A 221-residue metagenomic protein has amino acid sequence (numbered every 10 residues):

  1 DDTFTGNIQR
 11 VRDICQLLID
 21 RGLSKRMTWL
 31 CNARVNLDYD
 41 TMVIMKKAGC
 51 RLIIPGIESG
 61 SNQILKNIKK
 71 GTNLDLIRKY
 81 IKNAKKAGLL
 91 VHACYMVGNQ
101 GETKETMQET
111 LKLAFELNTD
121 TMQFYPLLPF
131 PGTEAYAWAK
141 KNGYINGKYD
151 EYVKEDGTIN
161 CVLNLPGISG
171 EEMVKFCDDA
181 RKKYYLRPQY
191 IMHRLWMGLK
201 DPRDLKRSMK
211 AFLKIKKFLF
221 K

Functional and structural regions predicted by a protein language model:
D1-H92, V97-N99, T121: Conserved SAM/AdoMet-binding glycine-rich loop
R10, N73-L76, T103-T106, S169-E172: An acidic site on a long C-lobe helix of protein kinase domains
V11-D13, M107, Y136-A137: Histidine/acidic-residue-rich catalytic or RNA/ligand-binding cores of hydrolases and nuclease-related proteins
D40-M45, Q100-E116: Catalytic cores of alpha/beta
G71-T72, T110-K112, K140-G143: Short, hinge-like loop/turn segments at secondary-structure boundaries
P126-L128, G132: Glycine-rich beta-alpha loop elements in corrinoid/cobalamin-binding modules across cobalamin-dependent enzymes
E134-A137, G143-K221: Radical SAM enzyme core and accessory elements
